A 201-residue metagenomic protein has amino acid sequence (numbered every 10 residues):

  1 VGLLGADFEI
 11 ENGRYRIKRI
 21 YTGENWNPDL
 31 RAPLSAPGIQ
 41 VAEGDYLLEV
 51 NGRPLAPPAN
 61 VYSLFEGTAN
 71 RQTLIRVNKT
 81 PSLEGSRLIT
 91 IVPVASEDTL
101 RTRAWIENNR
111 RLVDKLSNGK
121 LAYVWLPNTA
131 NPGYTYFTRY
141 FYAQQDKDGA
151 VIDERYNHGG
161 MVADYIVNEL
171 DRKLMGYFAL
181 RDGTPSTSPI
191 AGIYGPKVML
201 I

Functional and structural regions predicted by a protein language model:
V1, R16, E24-L34, L48 (+1 more regions): Cleft-lining beta-strand/loop regions that shape enzyme active-site pockets
V1-Y15: Accessory interdomain/linker segments of ATP-dependent helicases and helicase-like nucleic-acid enzymes that mediate
I10-N12, R19-E24: Short, small-residue-rich loop/turn micro-motifs
A42-L48: Structural motif
